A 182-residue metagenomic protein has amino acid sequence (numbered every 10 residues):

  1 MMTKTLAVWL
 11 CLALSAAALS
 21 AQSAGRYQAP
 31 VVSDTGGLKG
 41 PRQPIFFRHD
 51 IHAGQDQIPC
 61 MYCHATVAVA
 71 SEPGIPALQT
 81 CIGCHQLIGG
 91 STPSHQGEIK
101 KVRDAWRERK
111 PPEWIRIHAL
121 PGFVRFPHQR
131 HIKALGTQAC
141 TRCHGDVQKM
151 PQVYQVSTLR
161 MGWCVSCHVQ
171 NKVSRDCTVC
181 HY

Functional and structural regions predicted by a protein language model:
M1-A7: Positively charged n-region of N-terminal signal peptides that target proteins for export
A7-A17: Bacterial N-terminal signal peptides
L12, G36-L38, I51, E72 (+1 more regions): Sterically constrained small-residue positions within well-ordered secondary structures of folded domains
Q22-G40, I88-V124, S174-R175, V179-Y182: Primarily the internal scaffold of c-type cytochrome electron-transfer domains, especially repeated/multiheme c-type
P41-S94, V124-Y182: Sequence context surrounding c-type heme c attachment/ligation sites in exported
